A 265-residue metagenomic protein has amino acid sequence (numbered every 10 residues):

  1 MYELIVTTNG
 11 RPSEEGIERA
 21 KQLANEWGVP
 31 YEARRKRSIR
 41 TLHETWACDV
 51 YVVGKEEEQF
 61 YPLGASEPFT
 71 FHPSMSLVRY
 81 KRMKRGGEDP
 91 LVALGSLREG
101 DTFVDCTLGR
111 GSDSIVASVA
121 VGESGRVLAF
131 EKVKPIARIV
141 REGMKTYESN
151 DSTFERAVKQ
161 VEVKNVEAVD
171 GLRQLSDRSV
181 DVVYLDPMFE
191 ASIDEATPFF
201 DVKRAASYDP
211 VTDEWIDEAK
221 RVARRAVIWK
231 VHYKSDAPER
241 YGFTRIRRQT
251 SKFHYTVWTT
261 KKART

Functional and structural regions predicted by a protein language model:
M1-G100: S-adenosyl-L-methionine
G100-G109: Conserved class I S-adenosyl-L-methionine
C106, F130, L185: Conserved beta-strand/loop positions that form the S-adenosyl-L-methionine
R110-S124: Conserved SAM-binding loop of SAM-dependent methyltransferases across substrates and taxa, primarily the Class I
F130-V182: S-adenosyl-L-methionine
K134, P187-W215: Mobile active-site "lid"/loop adjacent to the S-adenosyl-L-methionine
T212-T260: Conserved Class I SAM-dependent methyltransferase catalytic core
